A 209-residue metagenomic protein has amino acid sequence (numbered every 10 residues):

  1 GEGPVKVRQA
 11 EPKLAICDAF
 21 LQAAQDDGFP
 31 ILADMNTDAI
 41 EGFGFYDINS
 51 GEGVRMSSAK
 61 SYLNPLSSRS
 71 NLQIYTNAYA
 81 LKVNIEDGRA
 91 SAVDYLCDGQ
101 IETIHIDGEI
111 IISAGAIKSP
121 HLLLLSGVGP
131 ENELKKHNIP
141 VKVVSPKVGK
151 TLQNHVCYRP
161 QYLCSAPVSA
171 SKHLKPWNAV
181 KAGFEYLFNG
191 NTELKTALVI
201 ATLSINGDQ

Functional and structural regions predicted by a protein language model:
G1-A90, L96, R159-G183: Conserved redox-cofactor binding core of oxidoreductases
T76, C97, A114-G115, S126: Glycine-rich, N-terminal phosphate-binding loop of Rossmann-like dinucleotide-binding domains
D94-D98, S204-N206: A generic structural motif
G99-I117: Core beta-strand elements of the Rossmann-like FAD/NAD(P) dinucleotide-binding domain in flavoenzyme oxidoreductases
E109, A116-P130: Alpha-helical support elements that line or immediately flank enzyme active sites and cofactor-binding pockets
P120, P130-Q209: Mid-to-C-terminal "cap/lid" subdomains and adjacent gly/pro-rich loops that border and regulate access to redox
